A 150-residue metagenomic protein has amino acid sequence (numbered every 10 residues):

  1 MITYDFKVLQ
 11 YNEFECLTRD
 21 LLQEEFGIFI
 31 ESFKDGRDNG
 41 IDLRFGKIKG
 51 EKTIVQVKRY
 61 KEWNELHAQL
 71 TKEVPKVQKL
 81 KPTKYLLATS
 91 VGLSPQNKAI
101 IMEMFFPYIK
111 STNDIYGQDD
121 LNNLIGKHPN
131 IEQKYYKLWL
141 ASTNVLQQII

Functional and structural regions predicted by a protein language model:
M1-I150: Mixed-charge (Asp/Glu-Lys/Arg
